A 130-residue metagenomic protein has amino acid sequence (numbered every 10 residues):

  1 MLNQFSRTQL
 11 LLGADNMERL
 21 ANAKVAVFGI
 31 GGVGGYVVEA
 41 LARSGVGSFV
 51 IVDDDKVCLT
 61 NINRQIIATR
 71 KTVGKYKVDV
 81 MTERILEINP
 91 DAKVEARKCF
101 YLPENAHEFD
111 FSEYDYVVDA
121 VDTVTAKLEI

Functional and structural regions predicted by a protein language model:
M1-A26: N-terminal charged helix/coil linker that caps or initiates catalytic domains
V27-G29, V52: Conserved N-terminal Rossmann-fold NAD(P)-binding element of oxidoreductases
V33-G34: Hydrophobic/small residue at the entry helix of a nucleotide-binding pocket
V46-N89: Glycine-rich phosphate-binding loop and adjoining beta1-alpha1-beta2 segment of Rossmann-like nucleotide-binding folds
K93-Y101: Conserved SAM-binding strand-loop segment of SAM-dependent methyltransferases
E104-E113: Short amphipathic alpha-helix with an adjacent loop that forms part of the alpha/beta core around
S112-I130: Glycine-rich phosphate-binding loop
